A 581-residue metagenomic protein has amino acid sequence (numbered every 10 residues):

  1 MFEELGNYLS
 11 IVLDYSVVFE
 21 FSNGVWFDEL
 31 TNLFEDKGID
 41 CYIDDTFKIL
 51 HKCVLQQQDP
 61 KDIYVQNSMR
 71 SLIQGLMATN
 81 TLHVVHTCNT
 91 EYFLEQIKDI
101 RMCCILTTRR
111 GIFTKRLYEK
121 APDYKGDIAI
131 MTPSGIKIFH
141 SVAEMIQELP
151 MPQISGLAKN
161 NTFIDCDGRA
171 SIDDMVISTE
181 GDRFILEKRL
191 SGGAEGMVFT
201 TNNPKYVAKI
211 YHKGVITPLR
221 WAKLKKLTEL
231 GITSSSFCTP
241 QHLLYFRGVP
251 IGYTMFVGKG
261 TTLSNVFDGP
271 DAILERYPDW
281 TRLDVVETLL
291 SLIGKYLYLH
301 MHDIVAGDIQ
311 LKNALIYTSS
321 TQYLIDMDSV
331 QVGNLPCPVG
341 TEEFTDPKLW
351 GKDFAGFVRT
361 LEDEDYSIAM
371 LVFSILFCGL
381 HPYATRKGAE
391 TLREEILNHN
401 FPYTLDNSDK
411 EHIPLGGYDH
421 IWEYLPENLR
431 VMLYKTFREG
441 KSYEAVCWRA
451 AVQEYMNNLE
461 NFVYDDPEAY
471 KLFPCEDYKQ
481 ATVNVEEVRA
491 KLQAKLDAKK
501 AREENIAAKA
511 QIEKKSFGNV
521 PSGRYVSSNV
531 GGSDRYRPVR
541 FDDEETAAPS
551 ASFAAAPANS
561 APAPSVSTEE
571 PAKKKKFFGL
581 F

Functional and structural regions predicted by a protein language model:
F2-C104, G111-M151: Active-site-proximal, substrate-binding regions of enzyme catalytic domains and RNA-binding/basic surfaces
P152-K188: Juxta-kinase regulatory segment immediately upstream of eukaryotic protein kinase catalytic domains
L186-E187, G192-L243, I273-P278: ATP-binding glycine-rich loop module of kinase domains
C238-V285: Conserved structural core of kinase catalytic domains
Y296, H300-Y317: Catalytic-loop of the protein kinase fold
K312-L349: Activation segment/activation loop of eukaryotic-type protein kinase catalytic domains
F373-E427: Conserved C-lobe activation region of Hanks-type protein kinase-like domains
A450-Y455, L459-A558: Regulatory extensions appended to serine/threonine kinase catalytic cores
